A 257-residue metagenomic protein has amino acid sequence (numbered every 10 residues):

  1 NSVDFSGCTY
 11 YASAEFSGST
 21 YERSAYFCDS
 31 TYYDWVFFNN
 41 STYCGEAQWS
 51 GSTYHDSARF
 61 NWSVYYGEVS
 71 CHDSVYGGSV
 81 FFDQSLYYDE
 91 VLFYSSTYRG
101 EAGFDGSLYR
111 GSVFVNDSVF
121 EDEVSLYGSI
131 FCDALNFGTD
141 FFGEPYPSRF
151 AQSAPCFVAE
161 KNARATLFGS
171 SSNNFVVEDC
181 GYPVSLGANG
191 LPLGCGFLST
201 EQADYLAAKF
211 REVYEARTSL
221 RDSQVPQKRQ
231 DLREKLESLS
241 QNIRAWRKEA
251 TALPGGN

Functional and structural regions predicted by a protein language model:
N1-N257: N-terminal leader/targeting and pre-domain segments
